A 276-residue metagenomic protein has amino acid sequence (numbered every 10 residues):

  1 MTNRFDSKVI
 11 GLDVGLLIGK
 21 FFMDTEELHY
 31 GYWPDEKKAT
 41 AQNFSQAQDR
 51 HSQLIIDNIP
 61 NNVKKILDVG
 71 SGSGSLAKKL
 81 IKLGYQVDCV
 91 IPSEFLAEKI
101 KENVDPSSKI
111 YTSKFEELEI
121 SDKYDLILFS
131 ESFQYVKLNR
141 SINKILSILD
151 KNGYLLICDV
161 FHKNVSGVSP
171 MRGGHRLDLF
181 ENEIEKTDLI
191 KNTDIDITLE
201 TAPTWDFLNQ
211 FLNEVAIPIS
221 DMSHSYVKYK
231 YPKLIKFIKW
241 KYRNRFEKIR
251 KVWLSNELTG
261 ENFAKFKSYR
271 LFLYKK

Functional and structural regions predicted by a protein language model:
M1-D35: N-terminal, positively charged/glycine-rich alpha-helical extensions of SAM-dependent methyltransferases
S45-N62: Conserved alpha-helix/loop element of class I SAM-dependent methyltransferases that forms part of the SAM/SAH-binding
L67-E117: Class I SAM-dependent methyltransferase SAM/SAH-binding core
E117-I127: A short acidic, Gly/Pro-enriched loop at the edge of an enzyme's catalytic core that lines a small-molecule cofactor
Y135-K144: A short, conserved alpha-helix within the catalytic core of class I
V136-K137, L149-K151: Helix-to-beta-strand junctions that scaffold the AdoMet/dcAdoMet cofactor pocket in Class I SAM-dependent enzymes
G153-V160: Conserved beta-strand signature within the Rossmann-like core of class I S-adenosyl-L-methionine
V168-T259: Substrate-binding/catalytic lobe of Class I Rossmann-like enzymes that use SAM or dcSAM, i.e., the mid-to-C-terminal
